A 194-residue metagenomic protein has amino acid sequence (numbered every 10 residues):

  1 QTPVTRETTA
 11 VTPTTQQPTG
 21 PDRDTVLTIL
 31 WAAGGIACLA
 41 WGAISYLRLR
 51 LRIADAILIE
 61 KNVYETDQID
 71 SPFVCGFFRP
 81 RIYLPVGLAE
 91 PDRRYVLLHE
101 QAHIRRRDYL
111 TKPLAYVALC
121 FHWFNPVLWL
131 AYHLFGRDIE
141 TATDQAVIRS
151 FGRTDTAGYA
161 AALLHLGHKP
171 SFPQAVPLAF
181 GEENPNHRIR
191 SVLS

Functional and structural regions predicted by a protein language model:
Q1, V11-S194: Membrane-embedded and juxtamembrane structural elements of multi-pass membrane proteins
R6-T8: Aromatic-rich membrane-interfacial microdomains
